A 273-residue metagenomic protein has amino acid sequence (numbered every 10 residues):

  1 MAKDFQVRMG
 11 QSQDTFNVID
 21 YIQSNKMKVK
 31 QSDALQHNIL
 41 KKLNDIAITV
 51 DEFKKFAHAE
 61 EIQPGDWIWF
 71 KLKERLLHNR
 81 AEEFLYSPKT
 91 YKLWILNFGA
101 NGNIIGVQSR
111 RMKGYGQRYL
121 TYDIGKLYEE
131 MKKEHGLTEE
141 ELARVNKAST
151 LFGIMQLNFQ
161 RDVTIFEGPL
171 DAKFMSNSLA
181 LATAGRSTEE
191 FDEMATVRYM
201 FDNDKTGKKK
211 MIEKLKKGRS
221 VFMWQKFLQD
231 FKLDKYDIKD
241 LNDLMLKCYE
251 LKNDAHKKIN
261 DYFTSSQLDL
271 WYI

Functional and structural regions predicted by a protein language model:
M1, N17, K30, T49 (+7 more regions): Short, solvent-exposed coil/turn linker segments
M1-N79, P88-K92, G114-Y115, Y119-L142 (+2 more regions): Non-catalytic accessory segments of DNA primases and related replication-initiation nucleases
M1-Q11, I48, K55, F84-Y91 (+2 more regions): Short, small/acidic-rich helices and loops at N termini and domain boundaries of DNA replication/processing enzymes
A2, I19, H37-L40, D45 (+7 more regions): Intrinsically disordered, low-complexity regions
K3, Q13-F16, S24, Y122 (+5 more regions): Intrinsic-disorder/low-complexity regions
Q6, I19, M27, G99 (+6 more regions): Intrinsic disorder/low-complexity detector
I68-F70, R80-A195, K210-M211: Phosphate-handling DNA/RNA-contact segment within nucleic-acid enzymes
Q160-R161, P169-I273: TOPRIM fold recognition
